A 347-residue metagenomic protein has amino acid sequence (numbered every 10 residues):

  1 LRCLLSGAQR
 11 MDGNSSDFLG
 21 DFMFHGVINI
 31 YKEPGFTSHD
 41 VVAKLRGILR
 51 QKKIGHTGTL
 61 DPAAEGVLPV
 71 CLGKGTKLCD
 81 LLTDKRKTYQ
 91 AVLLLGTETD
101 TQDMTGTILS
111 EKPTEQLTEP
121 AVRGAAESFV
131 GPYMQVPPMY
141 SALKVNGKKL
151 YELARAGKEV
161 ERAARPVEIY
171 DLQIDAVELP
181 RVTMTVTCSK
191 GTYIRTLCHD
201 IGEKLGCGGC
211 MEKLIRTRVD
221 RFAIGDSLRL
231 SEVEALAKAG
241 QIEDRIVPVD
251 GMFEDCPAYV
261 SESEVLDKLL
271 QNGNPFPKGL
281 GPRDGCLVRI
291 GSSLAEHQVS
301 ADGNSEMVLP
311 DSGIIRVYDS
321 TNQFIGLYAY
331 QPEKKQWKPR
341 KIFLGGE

Functional and structural regions predicted by a protein language model:
R2-M11: Extreme N-terminal basic, low-complexity initiation segments that serve as generic localization/processing leaders
C3-L4, S16-E33, H39-H56, L60 (+3 more regions): Accessory RNA 3′-end/elbow-binding domains used by RNA modification enzymes
D17-D226, G326-L327, K338: RNA pseudouridine synthases
